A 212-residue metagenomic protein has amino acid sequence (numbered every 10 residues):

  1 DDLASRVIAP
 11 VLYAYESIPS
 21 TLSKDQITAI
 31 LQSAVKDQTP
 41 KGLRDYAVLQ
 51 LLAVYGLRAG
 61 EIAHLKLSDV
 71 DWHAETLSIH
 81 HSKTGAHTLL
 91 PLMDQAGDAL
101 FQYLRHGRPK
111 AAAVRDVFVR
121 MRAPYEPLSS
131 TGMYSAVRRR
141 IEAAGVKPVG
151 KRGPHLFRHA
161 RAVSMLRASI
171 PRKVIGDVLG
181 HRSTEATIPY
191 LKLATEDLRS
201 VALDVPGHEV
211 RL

Functional and structural regions predicted by a protein language model:
D1-L212: Conserved catalytic core of the tyrosine transesterase superfamily
